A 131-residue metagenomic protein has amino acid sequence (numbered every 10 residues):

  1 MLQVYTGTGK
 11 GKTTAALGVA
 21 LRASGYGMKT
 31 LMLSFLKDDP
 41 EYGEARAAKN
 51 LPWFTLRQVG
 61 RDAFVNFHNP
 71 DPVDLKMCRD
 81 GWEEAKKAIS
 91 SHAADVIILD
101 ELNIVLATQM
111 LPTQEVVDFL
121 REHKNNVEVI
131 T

Functional and structural regions predicted by a protein language model:
M1-V4, L31, D95-V96, E128-I130: Residue-level preference for the first positions of well-ordered beta-strands
L2-S90: Conserved P-loop
N66-E128: Phosphate-binding/switch loop-helix module in NTP-utilizing enzymes
